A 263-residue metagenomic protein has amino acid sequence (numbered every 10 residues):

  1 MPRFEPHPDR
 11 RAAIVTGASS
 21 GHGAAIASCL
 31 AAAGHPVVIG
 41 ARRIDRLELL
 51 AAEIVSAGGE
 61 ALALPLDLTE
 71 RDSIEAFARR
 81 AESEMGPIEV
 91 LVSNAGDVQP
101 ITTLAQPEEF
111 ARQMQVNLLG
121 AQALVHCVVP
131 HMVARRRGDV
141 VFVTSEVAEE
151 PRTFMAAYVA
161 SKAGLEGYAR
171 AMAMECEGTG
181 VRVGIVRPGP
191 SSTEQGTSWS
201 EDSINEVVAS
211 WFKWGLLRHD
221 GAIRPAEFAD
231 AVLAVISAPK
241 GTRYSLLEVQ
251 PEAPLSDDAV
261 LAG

Functional and structural regions predicted by a protein language model:
S19-S20: Conserved glycine-rich cofactor-binding loop
H35-L50: Conserved glycine-rich Rossmann-like NAD(P)H-binding loop of the short-chain dehydrogenase/reductase
D45, P65-A76, P107: The beta1-alpha1 cofactor-binding region of Rossmann-like NAD(H)/NADP(H)-dependent oxidoreductases
E75, D97-A111, F154-A157: Conserved mid-core segment of classical short-chain dehydrogenase/reductases
V125, S161: Active-site helix of classical SDR
P130, M174-E175: Alpha-helical segment proximal to the catalytic Tyr-Lys
V181, I185, T193, N205-D258 (+1 more regions): C-terminal helical subdomain
